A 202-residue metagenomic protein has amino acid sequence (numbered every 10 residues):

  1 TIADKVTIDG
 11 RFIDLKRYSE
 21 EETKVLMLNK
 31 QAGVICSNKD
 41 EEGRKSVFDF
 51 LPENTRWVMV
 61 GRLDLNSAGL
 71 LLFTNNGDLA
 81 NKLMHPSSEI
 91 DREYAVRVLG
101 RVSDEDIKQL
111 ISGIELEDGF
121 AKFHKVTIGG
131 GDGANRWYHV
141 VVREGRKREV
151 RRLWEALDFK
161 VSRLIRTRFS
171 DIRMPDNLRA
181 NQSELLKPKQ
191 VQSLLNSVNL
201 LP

Functional and structural regions predicted by a protein language model:
T1-P202: Basic, flexible Lys/Arg- and Gly-enriched helix-loop patches that mediate nucleic-acid binding at interfaces with rRNA
